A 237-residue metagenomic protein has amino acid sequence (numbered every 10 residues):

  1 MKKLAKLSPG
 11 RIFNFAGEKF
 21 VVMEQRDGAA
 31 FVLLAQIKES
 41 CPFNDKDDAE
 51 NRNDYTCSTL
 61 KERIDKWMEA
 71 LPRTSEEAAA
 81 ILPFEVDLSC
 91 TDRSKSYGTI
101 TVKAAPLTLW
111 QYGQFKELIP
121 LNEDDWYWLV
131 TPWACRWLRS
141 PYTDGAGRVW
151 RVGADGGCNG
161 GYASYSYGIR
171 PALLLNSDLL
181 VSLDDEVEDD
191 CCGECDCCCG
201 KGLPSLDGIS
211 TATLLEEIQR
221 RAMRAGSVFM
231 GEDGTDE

Functional and structural regions predicted by a protein language model:
M1-E194: Collagenous Gly-X-Y triple-helix signature in extracellular proteins
C192-G234: Short, low-complexity, charged amphipathic interaction modules
